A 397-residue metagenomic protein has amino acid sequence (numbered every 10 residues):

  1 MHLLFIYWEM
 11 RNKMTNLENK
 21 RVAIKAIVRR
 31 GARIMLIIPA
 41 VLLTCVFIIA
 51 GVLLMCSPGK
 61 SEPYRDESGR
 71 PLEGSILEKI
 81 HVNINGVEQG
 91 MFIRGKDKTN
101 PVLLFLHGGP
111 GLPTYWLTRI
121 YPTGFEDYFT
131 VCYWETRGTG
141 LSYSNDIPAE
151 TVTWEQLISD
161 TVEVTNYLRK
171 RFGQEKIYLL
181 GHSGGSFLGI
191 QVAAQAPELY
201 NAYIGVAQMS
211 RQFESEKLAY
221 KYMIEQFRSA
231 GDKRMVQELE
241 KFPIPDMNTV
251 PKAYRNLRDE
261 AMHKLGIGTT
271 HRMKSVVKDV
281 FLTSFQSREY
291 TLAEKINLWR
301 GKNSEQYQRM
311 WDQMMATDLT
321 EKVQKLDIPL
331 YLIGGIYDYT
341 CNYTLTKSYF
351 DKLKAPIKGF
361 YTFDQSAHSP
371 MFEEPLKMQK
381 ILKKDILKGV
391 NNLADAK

Functional and structural regions predicted by a protein language model:
N100-G109: Short beta-strand element of the alpha/beta-hydrolase
P113-P122: The serine-hydrolase catalytic nucleophile loop
F125-S144: Conserved alpha/beta-hydrolase
Q156-K176: Conserved acidic catalytic loop of the alpha/beta-hydrolase fold
E198-D246: A catalytic-pocket lid/entrance helix-loop region that shapes and gates access to the active site across common
A230-E321, I328: Alpha/beta-hydrolase
L326, L332-G334, D338: Short beta-strand/loop motif that positions the catalytic acidic residue of the alpha/beta-hydrolase fold
S366-P375, Q379: Catalytic histidine-centered segment of alpha/beta-hydrolase-like enzymes
